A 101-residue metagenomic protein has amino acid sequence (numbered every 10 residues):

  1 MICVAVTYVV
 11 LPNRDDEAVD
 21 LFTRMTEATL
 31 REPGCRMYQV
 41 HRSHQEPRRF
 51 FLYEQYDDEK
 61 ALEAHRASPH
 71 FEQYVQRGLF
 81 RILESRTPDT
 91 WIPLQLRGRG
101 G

Functional and structural regions predicted by a protein language model:
I2-V40: N-terminal first-folded block
I2-V9, Q39-R66: Short, well-ordered beta-strand segments in beta-rich or mixed alpha/beta enzyme and ligand-binding folds
R14-D16, K60, L96: Residue-level signal for secondary-structure boundary sites
R24-R36, Q55-D89: An amphipathic, aromatic/His-enriched active-site/gating alpha helix that lines ligand/cofactor pockets
H41-E46, Q76-G101: Glycine-rich beta-strand-turn "strand-cap" elements at beta-sheet edges
